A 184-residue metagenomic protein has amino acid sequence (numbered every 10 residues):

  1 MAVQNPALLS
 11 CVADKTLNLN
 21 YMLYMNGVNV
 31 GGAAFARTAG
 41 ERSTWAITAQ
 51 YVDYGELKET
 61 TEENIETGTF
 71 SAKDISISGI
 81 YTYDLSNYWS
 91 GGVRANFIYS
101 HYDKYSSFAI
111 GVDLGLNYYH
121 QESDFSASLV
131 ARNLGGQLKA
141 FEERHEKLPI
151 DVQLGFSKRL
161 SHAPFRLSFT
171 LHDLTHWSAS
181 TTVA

Functional and structural regions predicted by a protein language model:
M1-A184: Subset of outer-membrane beta-barrel
